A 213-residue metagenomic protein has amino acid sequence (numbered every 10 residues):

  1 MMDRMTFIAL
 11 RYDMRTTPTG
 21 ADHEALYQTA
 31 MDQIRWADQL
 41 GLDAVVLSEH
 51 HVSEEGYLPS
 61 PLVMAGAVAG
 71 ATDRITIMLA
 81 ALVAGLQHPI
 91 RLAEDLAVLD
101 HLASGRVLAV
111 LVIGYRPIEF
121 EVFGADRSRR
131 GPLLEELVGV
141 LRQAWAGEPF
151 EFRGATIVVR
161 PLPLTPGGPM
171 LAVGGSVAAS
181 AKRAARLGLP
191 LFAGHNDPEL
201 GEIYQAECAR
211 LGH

Functional and structural regions predicted by a protein language model:
M1-A71, T76: N-terminal beta1-alpha1-beta2 module of alpha/beta enzyme domains
M2-T6, H88-E202: Internal, glycine-rich beta/alpha segment that forms the wall or movable "lid" of small-molecule/cofactor binding
Y12-Q28, L82-I90, P166-G175: Active-site mouth loops of central-metabolism enzymes
M14-T16, H51-V52, V83-G85, I113-P117 (+1 more regions): Active-site-proximal loop/turn and secondary-structure-junction residues that shape catalytic pockets, frequently
S48, A80, V110-V112: Structural motif
S53-G56, L82-Q87, D126-R127: Glycine-rich "substrate-gating" loop/helix at the edge of Rossmann-like oxidoreductase active sites
Y57-M64, D197-E207: Active-site-adjacent beta->alpha loops and helix N-cap segments on the catalytic face of soluble alpha/beta enzymes
T72-I75, A103, E148, C208-H213: Short helix-capping segments at alpha-helix termini
